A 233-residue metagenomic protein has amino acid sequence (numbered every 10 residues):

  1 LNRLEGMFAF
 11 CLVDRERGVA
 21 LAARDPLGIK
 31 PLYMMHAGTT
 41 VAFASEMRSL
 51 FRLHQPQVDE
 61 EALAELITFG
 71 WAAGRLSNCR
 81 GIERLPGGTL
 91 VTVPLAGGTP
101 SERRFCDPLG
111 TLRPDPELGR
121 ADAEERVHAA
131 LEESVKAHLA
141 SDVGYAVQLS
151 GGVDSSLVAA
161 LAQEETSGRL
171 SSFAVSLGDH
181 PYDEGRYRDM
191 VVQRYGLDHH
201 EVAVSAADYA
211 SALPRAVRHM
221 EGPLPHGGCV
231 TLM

Functional and structural regions predicted by a protein language model:
L1-E221, L232: Cysteine-centered catalytic environments shared across enzyme families
G227-M233: Adenylate-forming
